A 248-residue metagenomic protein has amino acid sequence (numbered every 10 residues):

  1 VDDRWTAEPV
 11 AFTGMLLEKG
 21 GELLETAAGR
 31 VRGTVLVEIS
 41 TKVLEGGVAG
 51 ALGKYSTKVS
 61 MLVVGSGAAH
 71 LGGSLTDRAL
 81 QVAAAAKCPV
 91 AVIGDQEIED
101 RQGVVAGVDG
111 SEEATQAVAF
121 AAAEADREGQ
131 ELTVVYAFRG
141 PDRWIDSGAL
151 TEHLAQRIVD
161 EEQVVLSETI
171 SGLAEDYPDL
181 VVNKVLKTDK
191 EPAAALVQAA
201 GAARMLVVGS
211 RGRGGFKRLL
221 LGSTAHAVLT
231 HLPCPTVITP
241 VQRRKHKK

Functional and structural regions predicted by a protein language model:
V1-V10, Q102-Q156, G172-V185, H231 (+1 more regions): Small/aliphatic-rich secondary-structure junction motif
A7-M15, G29-L62, A174-L206, R243-K248: Structural beta-alpha unit
V10-E22, E152-V164: A short acidic, glycine-rich active-site loop that binds or catalyzes chemistry on phosphate/adenosine moieties
V37, C88, Q130-E131, C234: Short glycine/serine/threonine/alanine-rich loop segments
V63-A83, R101, M205-H231, K245-H246: Glycine-rich, Arg-bearing micro-motifs that act as flexible, cationic patches
V63-S66, P89-D95, T236-P240: Short beta-strand elements of ligand-binding domains
S74-Q96, A149-L150, R157-I158: Extended, non-globular alpha-helical segments
V134, D160-S167, A194-V197, G201-G212: Conserved N-terminal glycine/acidic-rich loop preference
